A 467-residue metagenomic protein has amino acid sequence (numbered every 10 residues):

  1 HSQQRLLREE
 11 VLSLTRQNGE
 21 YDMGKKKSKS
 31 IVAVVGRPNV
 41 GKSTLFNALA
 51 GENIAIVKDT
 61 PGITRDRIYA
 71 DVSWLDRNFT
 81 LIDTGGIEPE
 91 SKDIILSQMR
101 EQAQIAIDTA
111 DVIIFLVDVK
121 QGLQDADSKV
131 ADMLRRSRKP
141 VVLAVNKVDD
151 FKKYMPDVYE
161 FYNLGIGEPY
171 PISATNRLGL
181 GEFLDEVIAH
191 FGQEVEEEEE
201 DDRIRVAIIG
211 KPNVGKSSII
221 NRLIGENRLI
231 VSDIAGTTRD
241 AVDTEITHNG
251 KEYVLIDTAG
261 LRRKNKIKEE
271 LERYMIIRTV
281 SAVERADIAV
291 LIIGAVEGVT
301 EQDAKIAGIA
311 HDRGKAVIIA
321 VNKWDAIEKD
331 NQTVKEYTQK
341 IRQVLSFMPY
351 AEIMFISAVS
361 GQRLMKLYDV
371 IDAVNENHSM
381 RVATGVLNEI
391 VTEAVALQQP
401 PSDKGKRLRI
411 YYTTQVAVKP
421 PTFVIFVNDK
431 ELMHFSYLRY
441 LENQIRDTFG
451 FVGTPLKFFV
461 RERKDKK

Functional and structural regions predicted by a protein language model:
Q4-R5, Y21: Cationic, low-complexity basic patches in intrinsically disordered or flexible, solvent-exposed regions
Y21-L96, G192-I276, V280-S281: Conserved G1/Walker A P-loop phosphate-binding module
P61-I63, G86-E88, K120-G122, K147-K152 (+9 more regions): Conserved nucleotide-binding/hydrolysis micro-motifs of P-loop NTPases
E101-E168, I277-Y350: Conserved C-terminal guanine-recognition region of P-loop GTPase G domains, centered on the G4
P140-V142, D149-E199, A326-V382: Canonical P-loop GTPase G-domain recognition
A207, Y368-M433, R439: Long, well-ordered amphipathic alpha-helical subdomains in the mid-to-C-terminal portions of large enzyme subunits
I341, Y437-F451: Short, non-transmembrane amphipathic alpha-helical segments
G450-D465: A short amphipathic beta-strand at an alpha->beta junction
